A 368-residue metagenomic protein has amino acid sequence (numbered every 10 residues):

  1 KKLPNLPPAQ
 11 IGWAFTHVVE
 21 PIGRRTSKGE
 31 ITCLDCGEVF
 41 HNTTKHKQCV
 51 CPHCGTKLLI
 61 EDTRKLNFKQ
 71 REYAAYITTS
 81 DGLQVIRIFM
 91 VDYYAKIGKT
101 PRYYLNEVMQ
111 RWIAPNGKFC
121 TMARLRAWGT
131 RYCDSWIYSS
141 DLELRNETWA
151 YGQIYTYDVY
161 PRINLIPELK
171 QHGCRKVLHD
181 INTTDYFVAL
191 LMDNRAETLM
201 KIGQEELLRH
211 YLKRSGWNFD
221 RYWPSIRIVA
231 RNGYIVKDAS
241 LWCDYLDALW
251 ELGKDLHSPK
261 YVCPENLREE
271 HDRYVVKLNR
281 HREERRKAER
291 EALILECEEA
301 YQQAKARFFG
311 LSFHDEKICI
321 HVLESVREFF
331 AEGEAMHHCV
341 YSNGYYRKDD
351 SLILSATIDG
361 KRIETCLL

Functional and structural regions predicted by a protein language model:
K1-G23: N-terminal alpha-helical interaction blocks
P4, P21, E61-D62, K69: Intrinsically disordered, low-complexity regulatory segments
T16-E30, V39-H46: Short, flexible, mixed-charge glycine/proline-rich loop motifs that serve as phosphate/nucleic-acid-contacting
V18-I22, P101, M109, L125-A127 (+12 more regions): Eukaryotic N-terminal intrinsically disordered, low-complexity segments enriched in Ser/Pro and acidic residues
G29-L34, K47-P52, L352: Cys/His-enriched microdomains
T44-I60: Cysteine-rich micro-motifs
T63-I137: Long, charge-rich boundary regions
C174-V177, Y186-V188, M192-L368: Catalytic-core elements of nucleic-acid end-processing and repair enzymes
